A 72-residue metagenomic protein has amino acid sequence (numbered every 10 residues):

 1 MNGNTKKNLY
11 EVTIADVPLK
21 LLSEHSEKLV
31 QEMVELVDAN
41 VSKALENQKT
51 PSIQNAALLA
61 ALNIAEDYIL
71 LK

Functional and structural regions predicted by a protein language model:
M1-T13, V17: N-terminal intrinsically disordered, cationic/polar leader segments that include organellar targeting peptides
K6, E46, Y68-K72: Non-transmembrane, elongated alpha-helical coiled-coil stalk/scaffold segments that mediate dimerization, spacing
L19-K20, Q31, D38, A44-A60: Amphipathic, hydrophobic secondary-structure cores in small proteins
Q54-A57, A61-K72: Long, hydrophobic or amphipathic alpha-helical segments
